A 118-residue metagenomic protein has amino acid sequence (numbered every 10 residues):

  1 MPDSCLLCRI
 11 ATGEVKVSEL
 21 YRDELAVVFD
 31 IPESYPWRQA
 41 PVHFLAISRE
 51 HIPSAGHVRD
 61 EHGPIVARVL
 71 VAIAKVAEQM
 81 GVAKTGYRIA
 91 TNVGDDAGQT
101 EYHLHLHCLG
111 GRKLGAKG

Functional and structural regions predicted by a protein language model:
M1-G118: HIT superfamily nucleotide-processing domains
